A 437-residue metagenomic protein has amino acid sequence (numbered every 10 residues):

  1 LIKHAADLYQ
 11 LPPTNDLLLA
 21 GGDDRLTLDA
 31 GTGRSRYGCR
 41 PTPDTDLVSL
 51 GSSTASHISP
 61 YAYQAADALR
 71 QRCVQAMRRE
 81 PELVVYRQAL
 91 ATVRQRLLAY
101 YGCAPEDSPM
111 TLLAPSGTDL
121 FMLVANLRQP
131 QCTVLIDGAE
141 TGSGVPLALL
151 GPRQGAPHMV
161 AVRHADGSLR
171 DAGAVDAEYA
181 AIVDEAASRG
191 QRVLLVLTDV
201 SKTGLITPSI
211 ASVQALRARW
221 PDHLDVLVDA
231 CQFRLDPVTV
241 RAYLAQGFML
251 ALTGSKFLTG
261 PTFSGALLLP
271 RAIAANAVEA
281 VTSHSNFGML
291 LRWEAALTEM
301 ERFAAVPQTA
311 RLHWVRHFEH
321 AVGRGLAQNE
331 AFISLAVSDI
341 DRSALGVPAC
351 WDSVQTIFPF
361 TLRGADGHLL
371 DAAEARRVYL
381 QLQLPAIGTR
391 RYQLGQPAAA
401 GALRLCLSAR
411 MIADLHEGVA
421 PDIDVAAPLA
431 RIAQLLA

Functional and structural regions predicted by a protein language model:
L1-R36, L362, G388, Q393 (+2 more regions): Intrinsically disordered, low-structural-confidence terminal and linker regions
K3-D29, A62-D119, N126-L127: Conserved N-terminal alpha-helix of the aminotransferase class I/II PLP-enzyme fold
T45-D46, L50-L83, R87-A91, P157-Q191: Low-complexity, highly charged intrinsically disordered N-terminal segments that act as targeting/localization
P115-G117, V124-A280, H284-N286: Conserved PLP-enzyme active-site core in the AAT-like
S255-W351: Active-site C-terminal subdomain of aminotransferase-like
I333-A386: Conserved PLP-binding catalytic core of the aspartate aminotransferase-like
A375-L407: Conserved PLP cofactor-binding pocket of PLP-dependent enzymes
Q396-A437: PLP-dependent enzyme catalytic core of the Aspartate aminotransferase-like
